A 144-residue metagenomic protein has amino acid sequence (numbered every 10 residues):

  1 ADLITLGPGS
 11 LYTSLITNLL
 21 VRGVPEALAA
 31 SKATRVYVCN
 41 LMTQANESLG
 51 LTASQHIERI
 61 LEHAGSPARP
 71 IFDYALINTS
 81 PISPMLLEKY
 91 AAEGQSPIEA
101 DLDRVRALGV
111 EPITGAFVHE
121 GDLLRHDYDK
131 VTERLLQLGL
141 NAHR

Functional and structural regions predicted by a protein language model:
A1-R22: Internal active-site segments that recognize and position negatively charged phosphoryl groups and nucleotide moieties
I4-T5, L28-A30, G65-R69: Solvent-exposed alpha-helices and their adjacent loops that cap or buttress functional pockets in soluble metabolic
G9-Y12, L41, S80-I82: Short glycine-rich anion-binding loops that position phosphate/pyrophosphate groups of nucleotides and phosphorylated
L15-T17, E47-S48, L86-L87: Short glycine-/acidic-enriched loop or helix-start segments at secondary-structure transitions that form or flank
N18-P25, T52-H56: Charged helix-capping and loop-helix junction motifs
K32-N46: Short, flexible loop segments at boundaries between secondary-structure elements
G50-R144: C-terminal functional extensions of proteins
